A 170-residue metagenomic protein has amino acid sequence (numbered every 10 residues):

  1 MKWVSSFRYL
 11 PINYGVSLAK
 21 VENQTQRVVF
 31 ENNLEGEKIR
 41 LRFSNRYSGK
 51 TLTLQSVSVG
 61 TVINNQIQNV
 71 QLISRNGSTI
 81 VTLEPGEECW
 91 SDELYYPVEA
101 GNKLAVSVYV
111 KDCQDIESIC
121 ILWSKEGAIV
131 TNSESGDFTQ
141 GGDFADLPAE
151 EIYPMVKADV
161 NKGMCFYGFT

Functional and structural regions predicted by a protein language model:
M1-T170: N-terminal secretory targeting modules
